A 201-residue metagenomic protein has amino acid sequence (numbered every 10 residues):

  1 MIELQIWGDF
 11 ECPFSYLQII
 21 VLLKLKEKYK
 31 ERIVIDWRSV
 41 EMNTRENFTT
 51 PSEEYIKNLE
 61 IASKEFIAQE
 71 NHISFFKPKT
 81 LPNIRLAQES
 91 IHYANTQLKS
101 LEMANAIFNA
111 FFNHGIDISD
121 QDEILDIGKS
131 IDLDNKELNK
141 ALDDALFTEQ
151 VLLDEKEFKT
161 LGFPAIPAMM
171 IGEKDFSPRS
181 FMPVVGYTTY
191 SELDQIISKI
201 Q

Functional and structural regions predicted by a protein language model:
Q5, L17-E27, E31-I33, A106-Q201: C-terminal cap of thioredoxin/glutaredoxin-like
G8-E11: Short pre-active-site segment immediately N-terminal to redox-active cysteine/selenocysteine motifs in thiol-based
Y16-H114: Structural alpha/beta surface segment adjacent to cysteine/selenocysteine redox centers across thiol/disulfide enzymes
